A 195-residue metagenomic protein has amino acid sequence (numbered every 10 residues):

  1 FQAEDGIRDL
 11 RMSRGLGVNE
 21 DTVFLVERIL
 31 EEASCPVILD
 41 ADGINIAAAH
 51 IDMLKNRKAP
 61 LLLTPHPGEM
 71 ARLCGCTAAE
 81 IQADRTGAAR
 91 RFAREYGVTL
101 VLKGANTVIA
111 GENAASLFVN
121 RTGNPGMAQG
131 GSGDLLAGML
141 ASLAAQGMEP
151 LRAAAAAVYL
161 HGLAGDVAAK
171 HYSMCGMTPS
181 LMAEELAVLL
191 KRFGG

Functional and structural regions predicted by a protein language model:
F1-G15: Single conserved hydrophobic/aromatic residue that forms the stacking wall/gate of nucleotide- or nucleobase-binding
G15-T122: Glycine-rich phosphate/dinucleotide-binding loop and adjoining beta-alpha-beta core of small-molecule
M53, A114-A115, L140, G147-M148 (+2 more regions): N-terminal loops that bind phosphate or other acidic moieties and the adjacent beta-alpha structural core
A71-R72, Q129-L160: Short, small-residue alpha-helix embedded
L73-C74, N120-M127, A137, A141 (+1 more regions): Short beta-alpha connecting loops at secondary-structure transitions that line or flank enzyme active sites
A78-R85, G147-A155, S173-M177: Short, charged, surface-exposed loops that flank catalytic or proteolytic processing sites
G87-R90, F118, A137-G138, L151 (+1 more regions): Feature representing long, continuous alpha-helical segments
L163-G195: Charged C-terminal helix
